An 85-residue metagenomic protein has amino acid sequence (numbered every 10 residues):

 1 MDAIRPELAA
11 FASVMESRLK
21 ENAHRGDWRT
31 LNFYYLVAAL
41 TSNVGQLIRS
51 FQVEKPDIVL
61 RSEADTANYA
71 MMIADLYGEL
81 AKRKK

Functional and structural regions predicted by a protein language model:
M1-K85: Flexible "arm" and connector segments at domain edges
